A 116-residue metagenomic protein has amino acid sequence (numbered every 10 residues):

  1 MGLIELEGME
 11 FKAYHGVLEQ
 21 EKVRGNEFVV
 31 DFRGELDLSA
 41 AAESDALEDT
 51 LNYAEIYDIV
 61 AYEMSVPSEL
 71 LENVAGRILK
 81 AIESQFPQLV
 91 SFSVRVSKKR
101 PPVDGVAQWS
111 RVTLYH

Functional and structural regions predicted by a protein language model:
M1-H116: N-terminal, polar/charged subdomain of small-to-medium soluble alpha/beta proteins
